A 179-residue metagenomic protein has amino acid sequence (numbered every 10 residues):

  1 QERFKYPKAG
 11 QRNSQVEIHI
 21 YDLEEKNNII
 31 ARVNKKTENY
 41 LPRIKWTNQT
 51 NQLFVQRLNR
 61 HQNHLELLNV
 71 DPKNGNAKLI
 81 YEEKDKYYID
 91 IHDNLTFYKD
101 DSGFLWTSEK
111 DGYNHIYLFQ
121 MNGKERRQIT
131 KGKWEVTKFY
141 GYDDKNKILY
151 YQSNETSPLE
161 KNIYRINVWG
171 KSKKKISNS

Functional and structural regions predicted by a protein language model:
Q1-S179: Beta-propeller folds
